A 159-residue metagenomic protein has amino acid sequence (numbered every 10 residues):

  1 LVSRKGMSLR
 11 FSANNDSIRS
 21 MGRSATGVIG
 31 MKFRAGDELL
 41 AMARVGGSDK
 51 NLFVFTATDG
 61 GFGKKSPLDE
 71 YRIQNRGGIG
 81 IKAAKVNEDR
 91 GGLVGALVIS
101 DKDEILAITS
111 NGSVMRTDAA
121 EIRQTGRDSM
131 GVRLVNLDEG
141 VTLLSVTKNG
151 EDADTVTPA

Functional and structural regions predicted by a protein language model:
L1-A159: Short, structured "edge-of-domain" segments at secondary-structure transitions
